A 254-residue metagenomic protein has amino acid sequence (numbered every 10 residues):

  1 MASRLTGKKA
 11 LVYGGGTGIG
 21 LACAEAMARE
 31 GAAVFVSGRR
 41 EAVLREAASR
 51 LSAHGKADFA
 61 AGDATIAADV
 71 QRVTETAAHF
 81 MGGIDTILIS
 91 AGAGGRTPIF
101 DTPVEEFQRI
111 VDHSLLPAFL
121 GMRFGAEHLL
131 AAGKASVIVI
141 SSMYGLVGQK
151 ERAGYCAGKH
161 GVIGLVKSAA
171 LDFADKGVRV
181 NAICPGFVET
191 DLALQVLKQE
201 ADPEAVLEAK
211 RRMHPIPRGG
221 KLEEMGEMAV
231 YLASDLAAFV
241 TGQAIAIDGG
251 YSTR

Functional and structural regions predicted by a protein language model:
G16-G18: Conserved glycine-rich cofactor-binding loop
L88, K134, A174, R179 (+1 more regions): Short, small/polar-rich loop/turn modules that mediate ligand/substrate recognition or access, typified
P98-I99, E106-V111, A193, K210: Substrate-binding pocket helix/loop in short-chain dehydrogenase/reductase
M122, G158, V166: Active-site helix of classical SDR
E127, L171-D175, A238: Alpha-helical segment proximal to the catalytic Tyr-Lys
S142: Residue(s) in the substrate-gating loop at a strand-loop-helix junction that position the organic substrate next
V147, V230, T241-R254: Short C-terminal tail/terminal secondary-structure segment of NAD(P)H-dependent dehydrogenase/reductase domains
